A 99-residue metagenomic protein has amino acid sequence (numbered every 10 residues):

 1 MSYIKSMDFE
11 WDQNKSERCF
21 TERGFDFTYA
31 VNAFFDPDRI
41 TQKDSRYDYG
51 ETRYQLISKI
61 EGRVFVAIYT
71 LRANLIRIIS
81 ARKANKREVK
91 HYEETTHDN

Functional and structural regions predicted by a protein language model:
M1-N99: Ribonuclease/tRNase effector modules and their secretory precursors
